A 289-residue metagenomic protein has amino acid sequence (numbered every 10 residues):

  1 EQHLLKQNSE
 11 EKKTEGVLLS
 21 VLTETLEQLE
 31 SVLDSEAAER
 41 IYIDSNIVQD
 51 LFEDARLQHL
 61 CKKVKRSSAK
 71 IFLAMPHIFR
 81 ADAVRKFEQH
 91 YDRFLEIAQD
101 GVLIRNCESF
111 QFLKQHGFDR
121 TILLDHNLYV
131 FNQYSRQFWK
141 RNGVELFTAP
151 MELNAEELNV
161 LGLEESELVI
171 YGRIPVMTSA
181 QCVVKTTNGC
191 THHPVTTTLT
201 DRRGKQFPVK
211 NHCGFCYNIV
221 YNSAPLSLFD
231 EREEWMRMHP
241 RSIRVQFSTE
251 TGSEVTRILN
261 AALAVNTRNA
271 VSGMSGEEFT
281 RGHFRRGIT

Functional and structural regions predicted by a protein language model:
E1-F138, N142-T289: Active-site pocket-lining/capping segments in soluble small-molecule metabolic enzymes
